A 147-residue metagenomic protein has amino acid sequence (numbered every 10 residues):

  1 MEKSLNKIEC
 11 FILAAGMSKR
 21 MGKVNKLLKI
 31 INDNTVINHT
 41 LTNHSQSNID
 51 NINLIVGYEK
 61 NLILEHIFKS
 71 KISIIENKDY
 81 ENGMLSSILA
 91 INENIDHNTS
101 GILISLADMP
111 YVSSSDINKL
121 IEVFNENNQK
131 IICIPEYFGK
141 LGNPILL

Functional and structural regions predicted by a protein language model:
E2, G16, I132-I134: Structured catalytic cores of enzymes that bind and process phosphorylated ligands/cofactors
N6-V56, N61: N-terminal glycine-rich phosphate-binding loop and ensuing alpha1 helix
L28, I74, I132-I134: Conserved beta-strand scaffold positions in the cores of enzyme catalytic domains, especially in NTP/NDP-utilizing
I30, Y111, L146-L147: Short aromatic/basic micro-patch
N48, F68-K71: Short, structured coil segments at secondary-structure junctions
N61-I67: Acidic helix N-cap motif at the loop->helix transition within catalytic regions of sugar-transfer enzymes
K71-N82: Conserved donor nucleotide-binding strand/loop of the catalytic core
E81-N143: Conserved beta-loop-beta/alpha segment of the NTase-like Rossmann-fold superfamily that binds/positions NTPs
